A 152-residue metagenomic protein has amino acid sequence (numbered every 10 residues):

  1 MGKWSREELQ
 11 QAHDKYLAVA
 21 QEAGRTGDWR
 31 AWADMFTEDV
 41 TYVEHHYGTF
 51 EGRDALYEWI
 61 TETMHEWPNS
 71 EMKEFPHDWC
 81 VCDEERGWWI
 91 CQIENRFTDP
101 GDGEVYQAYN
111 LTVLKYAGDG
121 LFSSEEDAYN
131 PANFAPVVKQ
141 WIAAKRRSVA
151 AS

Functional and structural regions predicted by a protein language model:
M1-D34, E38, A144-S152: Short, low-complexity N-terminal intrinsically disordered segments enriched in polar/charged residues
R6, W29-W88: A solvent-exposed, acidic/Ser-Thr-rich amphipathic alpha-helical stretch
H13-A20, W29, F36, I60-M64 (+2 more regions): Hydrophobic alpha-helical core bundles mediating ligand binding, dimerization, or RNAP-core interactions
D39, E84-R86, L114-F122: Short, solvent-exposed coil/turn segments at beta-strand boundaries
H65-S70, R96-Q107: Short, cysteine-centered beta-strand-loop-beta hairpins and adjacent loop/turn segments enriched in charged/polar
E74-V81, N95-R96, Y109-K115: Hydrophobic/aromatic beta-strand elements that line small-molecule binding cavities or substrate pockets in beta-rich
Y106-L114, E125-N133: Short beta->alpha transition motifs characteristic of CBS
E126-S152: Low-complexity, intrinsically disordered terminal/linker segments enriched in charged and Gly/Pro repeats
